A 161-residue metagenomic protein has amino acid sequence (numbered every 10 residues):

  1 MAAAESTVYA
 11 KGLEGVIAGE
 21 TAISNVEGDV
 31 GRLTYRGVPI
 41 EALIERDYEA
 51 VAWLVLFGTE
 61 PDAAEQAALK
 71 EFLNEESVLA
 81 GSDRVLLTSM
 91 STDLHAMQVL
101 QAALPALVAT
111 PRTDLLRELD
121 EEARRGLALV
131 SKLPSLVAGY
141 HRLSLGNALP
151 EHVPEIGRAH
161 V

Functional and structural regions predicted by a protein language model:
M1-H160: Hydrophobic alpha-helical bundle cores within soluble ligand-binding/oligomerization subdomains
